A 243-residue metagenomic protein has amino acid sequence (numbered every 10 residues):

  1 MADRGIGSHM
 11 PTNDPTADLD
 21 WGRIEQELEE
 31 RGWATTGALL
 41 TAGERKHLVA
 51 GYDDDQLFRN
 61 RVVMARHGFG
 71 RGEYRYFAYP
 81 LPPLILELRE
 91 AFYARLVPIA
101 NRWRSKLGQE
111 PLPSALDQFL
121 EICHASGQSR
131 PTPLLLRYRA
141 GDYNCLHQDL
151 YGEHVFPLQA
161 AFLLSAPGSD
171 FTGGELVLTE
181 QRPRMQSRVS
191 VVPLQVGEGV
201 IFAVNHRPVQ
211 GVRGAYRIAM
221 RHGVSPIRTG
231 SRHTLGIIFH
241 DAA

Functional and structural regions predicted by a protein language model:
M1-E30: Fe(II)/2-oxoglutarate
R23-F119: Non-heme Fe(II)/2-oxoglutarate
A34, Q128-A140: A short glycine-rich, His/Asp/Glu-containing loop-to-beta-strand
T41, A140, T229-G230: Short strand-connecting beta-turns/loops that link adjacent beta-strands
L134-L135, A160-F162, L235-F239: A structural signal for short, well-ordered beta-strand segments
R137-R139, E153-D170: Short, conserved beta-strand element in jelly-roll/cupin
N144-Y151: Histidine-centered catalytic micro-motifs
F156, P167, F171-A243: Catalytic core of Fe(II)/2-oxoglutarate
